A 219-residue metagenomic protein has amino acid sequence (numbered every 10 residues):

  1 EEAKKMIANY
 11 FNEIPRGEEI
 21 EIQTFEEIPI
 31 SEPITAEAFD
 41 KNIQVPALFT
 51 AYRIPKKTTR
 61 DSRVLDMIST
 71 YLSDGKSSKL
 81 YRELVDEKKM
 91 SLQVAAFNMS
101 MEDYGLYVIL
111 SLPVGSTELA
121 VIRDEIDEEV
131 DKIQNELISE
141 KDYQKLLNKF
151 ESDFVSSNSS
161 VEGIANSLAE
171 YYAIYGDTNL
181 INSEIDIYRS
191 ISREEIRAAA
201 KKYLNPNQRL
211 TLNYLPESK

Functional and structural regions predicted by a protein language model:
K4-Y10, I122-E128: Short amphipathic alpha-helices in soluble, non-transmembrane regions that often serve as interface/regulatory elements
I7, I126, L147-F154: Short amphipathic alpha-helical coiled-coil/interface segments
N9-T59, T70-V121, D142-K149, G163 (+3 more regions): Non-catalytic beta-strand/loop surface segments
S62-R63: Zinc-dependent metallopeptidase catalytic helix centered on the HExxH motif and its immediate flanking segment
Q134, L146, S157, E162 (+2 more regions): C-terminal soluble interaction/assembly domains
L137-S139: Short, charged, surface-exposed loops that flank catalytic or proteolytic processing sites
D153, A173, D177, Y214-K219: Non-catalytic accessory/assembly modules
